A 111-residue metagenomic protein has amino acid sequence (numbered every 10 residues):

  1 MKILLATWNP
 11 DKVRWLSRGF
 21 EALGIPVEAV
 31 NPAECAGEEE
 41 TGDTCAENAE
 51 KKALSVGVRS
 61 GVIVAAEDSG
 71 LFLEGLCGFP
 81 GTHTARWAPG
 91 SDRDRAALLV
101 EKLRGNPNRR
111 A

Functional and structural regions predicted by a protein language model:
M1-L4, P10-A111: Anionic-ligand binding patches
